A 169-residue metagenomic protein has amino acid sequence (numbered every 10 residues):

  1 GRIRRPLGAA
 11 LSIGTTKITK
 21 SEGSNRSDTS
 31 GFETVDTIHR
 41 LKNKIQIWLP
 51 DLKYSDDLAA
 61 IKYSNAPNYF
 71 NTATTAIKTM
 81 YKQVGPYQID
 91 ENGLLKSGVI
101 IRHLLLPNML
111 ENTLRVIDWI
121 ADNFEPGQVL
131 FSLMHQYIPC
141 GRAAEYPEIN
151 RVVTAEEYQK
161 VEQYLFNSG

Functional and structural regions predicted by a protein language model:
G1-Y146: Conserved AdoMet/S-adenosylmethionine-binding subsite of the radical SAM
N71-T74, Q159, Q163: A broad detector of short, well-ordered amphipathic alpha-helices that serve as recognition/interaction surfaces
R151, E156, E162-F166: Flexible loop/N-cap segments at domain edges
